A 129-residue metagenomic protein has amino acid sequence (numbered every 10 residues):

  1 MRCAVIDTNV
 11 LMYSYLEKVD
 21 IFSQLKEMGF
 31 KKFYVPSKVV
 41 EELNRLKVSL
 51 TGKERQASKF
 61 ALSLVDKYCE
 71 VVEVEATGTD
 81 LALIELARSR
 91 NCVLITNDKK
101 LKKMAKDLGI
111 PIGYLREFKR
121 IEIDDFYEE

Functional and structural regions predicted by a protein language model:
M1-C3, F30, N91: A general structural motif
M1-V19: Metal-dependent nucleic-acid phosphoesterase active-site entry motif
M12, L16, Y34, G52: A short glycine-/small-residue-rich loop at the edge of a beta-strand within enzyme catalytic domains
K18-I21, T79-D80: Amphipathic coiled-coil/heptad-repeat helices and related helical stalk/stem segments that mediate oligomerization
I21-S49: PIN/NYN-family metal-dependent endoribonuclease catalytic core
K38-E129: Nuclease catalytic cores that cleave nucleic-acid phosphodiester bonds, predominantly acidic two-metal-ion
